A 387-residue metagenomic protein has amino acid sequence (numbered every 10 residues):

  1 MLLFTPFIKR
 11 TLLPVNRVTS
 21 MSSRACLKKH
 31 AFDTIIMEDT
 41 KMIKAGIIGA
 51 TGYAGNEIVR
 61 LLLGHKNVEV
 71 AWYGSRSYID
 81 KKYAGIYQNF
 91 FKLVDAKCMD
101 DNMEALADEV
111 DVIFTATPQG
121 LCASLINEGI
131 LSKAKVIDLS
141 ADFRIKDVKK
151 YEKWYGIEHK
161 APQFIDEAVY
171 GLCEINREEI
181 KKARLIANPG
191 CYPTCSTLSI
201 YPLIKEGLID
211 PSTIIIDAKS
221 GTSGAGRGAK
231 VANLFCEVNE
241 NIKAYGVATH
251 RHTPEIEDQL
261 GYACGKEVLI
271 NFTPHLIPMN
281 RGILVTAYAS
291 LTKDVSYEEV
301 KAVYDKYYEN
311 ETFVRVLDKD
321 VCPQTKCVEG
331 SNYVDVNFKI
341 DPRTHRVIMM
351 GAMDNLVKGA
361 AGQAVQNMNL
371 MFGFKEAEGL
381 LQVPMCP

Functional and structural regions predicted by a protein language model:
M1-F32: N-terminal mitochondrial targeting presequence
L12, C26, F32-E240, Y245-V247 (+2 more regions): N-terminal Rossmann-like NAD(P) cofactor-binding subdomain of oxidoreductases, focused on the glycine-rich
Y53, E167, T194-L198, V247-E255 (+5 more regions): Conserved active-site and cofactor/substrate-binding residues in soluble primary-metabolism enzymes
I209, E240, R251, G265 (+1 more regions): Short gly/pro-enriched beta-turn/loop segments at secondary-structure junctions
A244-A248, H275-I277, T325-V328: Short Gly/Pro-enriched turn/cap motifs at secondary-structure boundaries
H252-F272: Oxyanion-binding "anion nests"
L269-H275, D320-P323: Glycine-rich, charged/polar anion/phosphate-binding loops that engage phosphate groups from diverse ligands
V285-P387: C-terminal active-site/capping subdomain that shapes the small-molecule cofactor and substrate pocket of enzyme
